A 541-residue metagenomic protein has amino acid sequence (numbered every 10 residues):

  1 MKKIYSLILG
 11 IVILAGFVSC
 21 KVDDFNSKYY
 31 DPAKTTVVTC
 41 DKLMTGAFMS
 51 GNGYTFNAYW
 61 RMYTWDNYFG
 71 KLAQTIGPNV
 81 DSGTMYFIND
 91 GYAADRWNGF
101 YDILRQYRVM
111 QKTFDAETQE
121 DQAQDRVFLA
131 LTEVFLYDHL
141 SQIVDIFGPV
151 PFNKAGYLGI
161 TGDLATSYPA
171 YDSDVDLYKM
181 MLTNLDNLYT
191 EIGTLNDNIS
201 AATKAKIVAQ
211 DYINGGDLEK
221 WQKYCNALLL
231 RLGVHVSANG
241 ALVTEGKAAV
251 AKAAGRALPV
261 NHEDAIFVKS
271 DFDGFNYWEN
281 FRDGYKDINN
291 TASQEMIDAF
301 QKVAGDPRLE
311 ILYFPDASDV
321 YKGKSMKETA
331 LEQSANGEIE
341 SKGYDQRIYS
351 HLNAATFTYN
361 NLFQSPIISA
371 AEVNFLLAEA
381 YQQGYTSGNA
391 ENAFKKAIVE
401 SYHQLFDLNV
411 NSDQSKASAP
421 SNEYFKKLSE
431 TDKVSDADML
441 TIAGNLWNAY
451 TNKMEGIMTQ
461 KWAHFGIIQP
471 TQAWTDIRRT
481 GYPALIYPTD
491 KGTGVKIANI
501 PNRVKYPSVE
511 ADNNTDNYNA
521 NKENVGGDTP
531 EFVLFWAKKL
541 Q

Functional and structural regions predicted by a protein language model:
M1-Y29: Bacterial Sec-dependent N-terminal signal peptides
C20-G70, G77-N79, Y101, R105 (+4 more regions): Membrane-proximal, proline-rich intrinsically disordered regions
V22-N26, A354-A355, V434-M439: Short acidic (Asp/Glu) and glycine-rich catalytic loops that position anionic groups and cofactors
Y30, A155-Y157, F314, Y482 (+1 more regions): Short capping/connector residues at structural and topological boundaries
V37-D41, I76-F135, H139-V410, W447-N452 (+1 more regions): Structured, solvent-exposed acidic/aromatic patches
F56-T64, G148-V150, T244, E391 (+2 more regions): Beta-strand acidic-aromatic groove motif in beta-rich domains, primarily in extracellular
Y402-Q541: C-terminal functional modules
